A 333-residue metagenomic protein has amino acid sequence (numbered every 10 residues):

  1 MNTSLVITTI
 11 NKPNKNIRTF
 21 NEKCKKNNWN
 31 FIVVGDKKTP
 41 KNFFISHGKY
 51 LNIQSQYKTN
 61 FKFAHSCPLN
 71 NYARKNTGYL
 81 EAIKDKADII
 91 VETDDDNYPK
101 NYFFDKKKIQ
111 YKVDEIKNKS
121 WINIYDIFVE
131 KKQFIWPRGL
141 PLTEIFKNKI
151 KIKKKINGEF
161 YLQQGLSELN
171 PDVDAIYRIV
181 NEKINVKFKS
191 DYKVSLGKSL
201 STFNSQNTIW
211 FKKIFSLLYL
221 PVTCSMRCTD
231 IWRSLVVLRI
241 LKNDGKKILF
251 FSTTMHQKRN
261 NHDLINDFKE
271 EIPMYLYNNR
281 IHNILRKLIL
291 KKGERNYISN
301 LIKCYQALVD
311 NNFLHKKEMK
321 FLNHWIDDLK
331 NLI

Functional and structural regions predicted by a protein language model:
M1-I32: N-proximal low-complexity "stem/linker" segments adjacent to membrane-targeting elements
V34-K38: Acidic ATP/Mg2+-coordinating residue in the GHKL
T39-K86, N101-V113: Active-site-proximal specificity loops/subdomain of glycosyltransferases
Y57-K62, K100-V222: Conserved catalytic core of nucleotide-sugar-dependent glycosyltransferases
I90: Short aromatic/hydrophobic "clamp" motif used to bind/position activated sugar donors
T202, T208, S225-D244: A short, conserved alpha-helix in the catalytic core of glycosyltransferases
Q206, I214-C224, N243-F268: Active-site donor/metal-binding and catalytic loop motifs of nucleotide-sugar-dependent glycosylation enzymes
N266-I333: Long, compositionally biased intrinsically disordered regions
